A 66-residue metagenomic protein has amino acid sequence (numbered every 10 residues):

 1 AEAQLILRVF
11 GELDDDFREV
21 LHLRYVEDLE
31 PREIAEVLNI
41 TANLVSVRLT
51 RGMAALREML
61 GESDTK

Functional and structural regions predicted by a protein language model:
A1-G11: Acidic, proline/glycine-rich intrinsically disordered inter-domain spacer in sigma factors
F10-R18: Short helix-coil-helix linker/hinge
V20-R24: A short pre-motif secondary-structure segment
E27-D28, E33: Flexible coil/turn residues that form the inter-helical turn or adjacent wing/linker of helix-turn-helix
R32, L38-E62: DNA-recognition helix of helix-turn-helix
T65-K66: Intrinsically disordered, low-complexity basic tails/linkers immediately adjacent to helix-turn-helix/homeobox/MYB/SANT
